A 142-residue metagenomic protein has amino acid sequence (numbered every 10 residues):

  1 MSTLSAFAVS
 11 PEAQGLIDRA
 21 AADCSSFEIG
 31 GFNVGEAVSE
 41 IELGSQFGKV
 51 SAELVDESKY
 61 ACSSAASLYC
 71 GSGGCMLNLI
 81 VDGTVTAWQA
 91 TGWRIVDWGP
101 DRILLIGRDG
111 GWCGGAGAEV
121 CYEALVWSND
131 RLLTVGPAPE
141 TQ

Functional and structural regions predicted by a protein language model:
S2-I29, R94-Q142: Acidic, small-residue rich beta-repeat scaffolds with periodic aromatic anchors
G31-E42: Signature of short aromatic-glycine-proline-rich micro-motifs recurring in repeat-based ectodomains
A37, G74, Q89-A90, E119: Residues that act as N-cap/strand-start positions at coil-to-secondary-structure junctions
E42-S64, W98-G110: Acidic/hydrophobic-patterned starts of short beta strands in beta-sheet-rich repeat architectures
Q46, G83-T84: Change "in extracellular beta-sheet-rich domains … of secreted and cell-surface proteins" to "in beta-sheet-rich domains
S64-S72, W112-G117: Short consensus segments that form the blades of beta-propeller domains, in both extracellular/periplasmic
Y69-D82, Y122-S128: Beta-propeller blade signature
V85-R94: Blade-loop segments of beta-propeller domains
